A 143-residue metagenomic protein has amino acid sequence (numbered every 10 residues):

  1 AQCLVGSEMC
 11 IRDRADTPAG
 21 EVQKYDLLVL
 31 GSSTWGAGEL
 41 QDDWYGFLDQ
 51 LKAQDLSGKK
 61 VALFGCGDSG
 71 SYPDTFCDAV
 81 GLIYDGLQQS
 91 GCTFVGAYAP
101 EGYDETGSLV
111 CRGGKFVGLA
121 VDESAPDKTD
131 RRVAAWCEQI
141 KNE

Functional and structural regions predicted by a protein language model:
A1-I11: Single conserved hydrophobic/aromatic residue that forms the stacking wall/gate of nucleotide- or nucleobase-binding
L4, V22-Q23: A short, aliphatic-rich alpha-helical micro-motif
I11-D13, G96-A97: A structural preference for short, hydrophobic beta-strand core positions in alpha/beta folds
D16-E21: Short acidic active-site motifs
K24-E143: FMN-binding flavodoxin-like domain, especially the glycine-rich phosphate-binding loop
